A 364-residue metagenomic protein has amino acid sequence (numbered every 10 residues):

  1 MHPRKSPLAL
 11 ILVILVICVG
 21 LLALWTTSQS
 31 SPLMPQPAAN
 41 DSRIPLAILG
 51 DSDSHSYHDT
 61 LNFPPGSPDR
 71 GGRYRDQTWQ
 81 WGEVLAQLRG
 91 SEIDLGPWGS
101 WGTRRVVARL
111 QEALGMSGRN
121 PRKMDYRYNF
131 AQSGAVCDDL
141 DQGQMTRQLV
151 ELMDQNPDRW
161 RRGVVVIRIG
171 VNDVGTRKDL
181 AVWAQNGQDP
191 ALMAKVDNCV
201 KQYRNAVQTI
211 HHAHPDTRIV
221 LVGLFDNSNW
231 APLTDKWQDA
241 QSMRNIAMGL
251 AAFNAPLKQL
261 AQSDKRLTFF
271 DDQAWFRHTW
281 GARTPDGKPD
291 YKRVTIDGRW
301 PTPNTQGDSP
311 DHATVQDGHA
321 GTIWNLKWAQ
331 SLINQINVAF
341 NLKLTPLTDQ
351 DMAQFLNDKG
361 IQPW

Functional and structural regions predicted by a protein language model:
M1-L15: N-terminal Sec-pathway targeting helices
I44-N62, P68-D69, A135: Catalytic nucleophile-elbow at a beta strand-turn-alpha helix junction centered on a G-D-S/GDSL motif, marking
L49-S52, W101, F130-A135, I167-N172 (+2 more regions): Active-site-proximal beta-strand/loop segments in catalytic clefts of secreted hydrolases
P68-K201, T345-P363: Conserved SGNH/GDSL esterase-like catalytic core that processes O-acyl groups on lipids and polysaccharides
V84, L88-R89, Q202-V220, G249-D271: A structural motif corresponding to the C-terminal end of an alpha-helix and its immediate exit/capping segment
T176-M193, N227-A251: Serine-dependent acyl-ester chemistry module
A231-A247, A251, K258-I323, N334: Mobile gating loops/cap/lid regions near enzyme active sites that modulate substrate access
T302-Q350, K359-W364: Extracellular low-complexity, Gly/Ser/Thr-rich intrinsically disordered linkers and protease-sensitive activation/hinge
